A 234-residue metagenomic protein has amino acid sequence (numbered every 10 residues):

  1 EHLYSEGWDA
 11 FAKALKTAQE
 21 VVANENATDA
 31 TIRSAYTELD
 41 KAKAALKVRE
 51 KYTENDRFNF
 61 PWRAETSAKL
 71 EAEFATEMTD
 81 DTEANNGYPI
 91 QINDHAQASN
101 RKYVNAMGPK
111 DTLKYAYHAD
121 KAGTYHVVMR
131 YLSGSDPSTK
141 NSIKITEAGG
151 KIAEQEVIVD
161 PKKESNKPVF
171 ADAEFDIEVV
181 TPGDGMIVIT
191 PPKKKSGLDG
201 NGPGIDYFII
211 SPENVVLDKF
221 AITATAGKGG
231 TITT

Functional and structural regions predicted by a protein language model:
E1-E65, K219-A226: Beta-rich interaction/scaffold domains
E1-H2, F74-A84, A221-T234: Short, solvent-exposed loop/edge segments of extracellular or virion-exposed proteins
E50-D218: Extracytoplasmic
